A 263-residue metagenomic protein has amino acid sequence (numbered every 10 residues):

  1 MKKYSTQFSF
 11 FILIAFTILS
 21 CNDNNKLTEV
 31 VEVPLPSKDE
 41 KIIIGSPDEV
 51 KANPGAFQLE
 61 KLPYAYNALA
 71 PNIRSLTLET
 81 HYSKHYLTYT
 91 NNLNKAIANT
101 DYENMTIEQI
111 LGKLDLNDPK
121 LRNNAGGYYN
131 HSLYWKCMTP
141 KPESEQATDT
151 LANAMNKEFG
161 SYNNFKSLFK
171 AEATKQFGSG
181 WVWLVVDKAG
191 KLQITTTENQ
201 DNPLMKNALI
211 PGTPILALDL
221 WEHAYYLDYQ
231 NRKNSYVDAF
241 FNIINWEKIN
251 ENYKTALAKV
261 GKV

Functional and structural regions predicted by a protein language model:
M1-S9: Bacterial N-terminal signal peptides that target proteins for export
T17-S20: C-terminal motif of bacterial Sec signal peptides marking the signal peptidase cleavage site
N22-N24: Bacterial signal peptide processing site
I42-A65: Acidic, low-complexity proline/glycine-rich segments
I73-L87, E108-Y129, L209-I215, D219: Alpha-helical scaffold segments that form or flank carboxylate-/histidine-based iron centers
K84, K95, N99-N104, G112-T196: All-alpha RGS (Regulator of G-protein Signaling) helical domain and cognate RGS-like helical scaffolds
T174, S179-Q230, D238-I244: An amphipathic alpha-helical core segment
R232-Y236, F240-V263: Low-complexity, Gly/Ser/Thr/Pro-rich intrinsically disordered linker/tail segments
